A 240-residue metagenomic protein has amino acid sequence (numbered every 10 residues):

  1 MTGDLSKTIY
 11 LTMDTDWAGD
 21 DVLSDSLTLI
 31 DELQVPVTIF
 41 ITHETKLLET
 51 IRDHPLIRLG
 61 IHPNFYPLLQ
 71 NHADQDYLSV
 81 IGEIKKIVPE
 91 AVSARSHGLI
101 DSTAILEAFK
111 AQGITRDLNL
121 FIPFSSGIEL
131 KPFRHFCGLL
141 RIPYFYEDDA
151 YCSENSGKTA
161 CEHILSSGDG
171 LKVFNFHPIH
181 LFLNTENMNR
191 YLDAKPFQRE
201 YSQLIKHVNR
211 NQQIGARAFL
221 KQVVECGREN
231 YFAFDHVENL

Functional and structural regions predicted by a protein language model:
M1, A18-V22, L68-I84: Short, composition-biased local secondary-structure segments
M1-H54, K86-E90, T103-T115, L120-L240: Terminal accessory/targeting
F40, S96-H97: Structural motif
D53-V80, S93, L99: Substrate-binding cleft of extracellular glycoside hydrolase catalytic domains
R95-S96, N175: Acidic beta-strand-to-loop metal/phosphate-binding motif
